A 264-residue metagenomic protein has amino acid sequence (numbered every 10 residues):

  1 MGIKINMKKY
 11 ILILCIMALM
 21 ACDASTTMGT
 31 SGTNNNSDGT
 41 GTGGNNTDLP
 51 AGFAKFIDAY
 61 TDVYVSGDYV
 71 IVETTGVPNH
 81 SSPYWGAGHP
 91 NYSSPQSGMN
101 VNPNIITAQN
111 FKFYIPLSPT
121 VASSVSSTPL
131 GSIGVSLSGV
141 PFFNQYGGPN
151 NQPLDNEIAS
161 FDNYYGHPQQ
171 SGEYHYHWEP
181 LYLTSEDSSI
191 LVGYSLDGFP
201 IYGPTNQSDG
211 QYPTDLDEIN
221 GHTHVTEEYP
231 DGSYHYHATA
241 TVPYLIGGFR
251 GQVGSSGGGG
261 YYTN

Functional and structural regions predicted by a protein language model:
M1-N6: Short, Lys/Arg-enriched N-terminal segments with co-localized hydrophobic residues within the first ~10-30 amino acids
K8-I13: Sec-dependent signal peptide recognition, specifically the positively charged N-region followed immediately by
A18-A21: C-terminal motif of bacterial Sec signal peptides marking the signal peptidase cleavage site
S25-D155: Solvent-exposed N-terminal domain segments of exported/luminal and surface proteins
N104-I106, A159-G172, I219-G232: Short, low-complexity cationic-aromatic patches
F111, I115, S136-P141, Q170-Y182 (+1 more regions): Extracellular/lumenal glycan-associated surfaces
L154-Y164, Q169-Y212: Short helix-loop boundary/capping segments
P213-N264: Long, compositionally biased interface segments
